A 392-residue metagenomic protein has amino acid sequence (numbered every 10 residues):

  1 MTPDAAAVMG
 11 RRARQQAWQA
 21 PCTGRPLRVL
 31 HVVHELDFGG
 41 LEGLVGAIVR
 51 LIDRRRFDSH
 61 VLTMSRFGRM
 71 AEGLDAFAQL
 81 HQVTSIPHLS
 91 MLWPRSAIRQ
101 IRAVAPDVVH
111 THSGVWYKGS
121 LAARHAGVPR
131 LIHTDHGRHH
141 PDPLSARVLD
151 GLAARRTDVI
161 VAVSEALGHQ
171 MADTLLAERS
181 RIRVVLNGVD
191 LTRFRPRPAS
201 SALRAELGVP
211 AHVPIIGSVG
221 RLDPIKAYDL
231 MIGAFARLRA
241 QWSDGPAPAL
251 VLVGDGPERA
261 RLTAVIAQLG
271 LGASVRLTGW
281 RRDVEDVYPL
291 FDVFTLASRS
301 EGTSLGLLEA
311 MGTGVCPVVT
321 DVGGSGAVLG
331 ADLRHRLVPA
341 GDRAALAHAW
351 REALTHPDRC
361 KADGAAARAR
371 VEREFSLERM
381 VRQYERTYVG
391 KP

Functional and structural regions predicted by a protein language model:
A5-L27, H31-L92, P257: N-terminal strand-loop element at the rim of the active site of nucleotide-sugar-dependent glycosyltransferases
G10-A17, R195-V209, G364, R368 (+1 more regions): A short helix/loop element that forms part of the nucleotide-sugar donor recognition site in Leloir-type
G39-A47, P214, S218-A240, P257-A264 (+1 more regions): A conserved mid-protein helix/loop that constitutes part of the nucleotide-sugar donor-binding site
T63, C316-V319: Short hydrophobic beta-strand element within catalytic cores of glycosyltransferases and related nucleotide-activated
T111-Y117, D135: Short His-centered aromatic/hydrophobic patch
T157-V184, V189-R193: A short, active-site helix/loop in glycosyltransferases that binds the activated sugar's phosphate group
W280, R299: Aromatic "clamp/platform" in nucleotide-sugar-dependent glycosyltransferases that forms part of the donor/acceptor
A331-A344, E352-P357: Conserved acidic donor-binding segment of nucleotide-sugar-dependent glycosyltransferases
